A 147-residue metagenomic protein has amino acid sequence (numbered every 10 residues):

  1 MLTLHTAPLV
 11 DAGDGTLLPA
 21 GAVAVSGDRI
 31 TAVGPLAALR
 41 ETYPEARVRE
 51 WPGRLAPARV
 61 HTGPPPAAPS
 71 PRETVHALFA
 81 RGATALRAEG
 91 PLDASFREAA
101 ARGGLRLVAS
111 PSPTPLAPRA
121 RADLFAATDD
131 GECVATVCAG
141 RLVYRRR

Functional and structural regions predicted by a protein language model:
M1-L9, A38-E73: Replace "His-x-His-based motif
M1-T42, S112-C133, C138-R147: N-terminal metal-binding scaffold of metallo-dependent hydrolase/deaminase domains
L2-T3, A22, A46-R47, G53 (+5 more regions): Structural motif
G34, A58-R59, G63, L78 (+2 more regions): Glycine-centered flexibility motif
L36, P65, G90-D93: Short, ordered loop/turn segments at secondary-structure junctions
P71, F79-G82: Non-catalytic positions within long, well-ordered alpha-helices that form the structural scaffold/packing of enzyme
L86-P113: Active-site loop-helix segments enriched in His/Asp/Glu that coordinate and activate a nucleophilic water at divalent
